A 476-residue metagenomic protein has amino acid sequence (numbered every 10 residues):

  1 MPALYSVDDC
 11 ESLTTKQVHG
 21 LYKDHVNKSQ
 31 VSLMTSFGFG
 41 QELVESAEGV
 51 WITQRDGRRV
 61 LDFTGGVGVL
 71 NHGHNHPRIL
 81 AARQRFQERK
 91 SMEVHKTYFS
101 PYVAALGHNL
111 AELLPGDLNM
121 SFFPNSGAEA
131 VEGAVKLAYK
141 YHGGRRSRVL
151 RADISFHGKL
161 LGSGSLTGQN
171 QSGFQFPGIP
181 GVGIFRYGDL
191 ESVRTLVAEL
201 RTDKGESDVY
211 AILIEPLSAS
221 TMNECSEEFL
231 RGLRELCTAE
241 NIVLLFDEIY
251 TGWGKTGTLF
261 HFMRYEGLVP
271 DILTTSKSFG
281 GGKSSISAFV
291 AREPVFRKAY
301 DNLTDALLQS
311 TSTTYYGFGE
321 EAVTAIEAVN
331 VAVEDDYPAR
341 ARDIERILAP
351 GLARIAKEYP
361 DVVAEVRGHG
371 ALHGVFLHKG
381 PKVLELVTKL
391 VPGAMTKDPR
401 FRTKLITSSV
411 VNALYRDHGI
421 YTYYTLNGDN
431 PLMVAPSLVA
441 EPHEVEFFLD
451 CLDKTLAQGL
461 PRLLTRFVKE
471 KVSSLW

Functional and structural regions predicted by a protein language model:
P2-W476: Conserved N-terminal phosphate-binding loop of PLP-dependent enzymes in the Aspartate aminotransferase
